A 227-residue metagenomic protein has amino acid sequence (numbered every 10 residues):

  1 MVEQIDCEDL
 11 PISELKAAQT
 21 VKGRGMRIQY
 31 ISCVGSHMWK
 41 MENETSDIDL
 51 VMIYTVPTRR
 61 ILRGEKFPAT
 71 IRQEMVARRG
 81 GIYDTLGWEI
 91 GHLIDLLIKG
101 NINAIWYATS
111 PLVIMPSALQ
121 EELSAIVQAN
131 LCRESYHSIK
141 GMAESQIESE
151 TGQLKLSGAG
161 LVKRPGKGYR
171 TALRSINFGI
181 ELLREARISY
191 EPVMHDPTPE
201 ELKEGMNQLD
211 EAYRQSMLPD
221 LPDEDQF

Functional and structural regions predicted by a protein language model:
M1-C33: Helical scaffold of the NTase/Pol beta-like nucleotidyltransferase catalytic core
D6, S13, I176, L209-D210 (+1 more regions): Clustered cysteine/histidine zinc-coordinating segments, centered on FYVE zinc fingers that bind PI3P and target
G25-M26, N43-T45, K167: A generic fold-level signal
G35-R72, A172: Catalytic metal-binding acidic patch
S36-W39, V56-R59, L112, I180-E181 (+1 more regions): Short, solvent-exposed loop/turn segments at secondary-structure junctions
R72-I180, Y190, M194-P199, P219: Conserved NTP/Mg2+-binding pocket subregion across the NTase superfamily
T198-F227: C-terminal amphipathic alpha-helical interaction region
